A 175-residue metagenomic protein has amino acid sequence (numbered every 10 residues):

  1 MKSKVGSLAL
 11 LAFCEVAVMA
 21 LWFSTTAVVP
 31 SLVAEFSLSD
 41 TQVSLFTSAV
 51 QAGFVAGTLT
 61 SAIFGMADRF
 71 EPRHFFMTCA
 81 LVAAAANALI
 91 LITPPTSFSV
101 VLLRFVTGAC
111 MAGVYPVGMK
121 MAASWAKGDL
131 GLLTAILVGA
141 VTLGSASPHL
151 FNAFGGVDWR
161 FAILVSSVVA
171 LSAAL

Functional and structural regions predicted by a protein language model:
G6-D40, T58-S61: Extracytoplasmic
V16, A86, S97-G113: Hydrophobic core of transmembrane alpha-helices in multi-pass small-molecule transporters, especially MFS/SLC-type
F23, V50-L59, S145-A146: Residue-level signature of mid-helix packing/kink "hotspots" within the transmembrane helices of 12-pass Major
L38-T47, P72, T96, T134: Juxtamembrane helix-start elements in MFS-like secondary transporters
L45-F54, C79: Transmembrane alpha-helical segments of major facilitator superfamily
T58-F98: Conserved MFS/SLC helix-loop-helix module at the cytosolic interface between two early adjacent transmembrane helices
P95-S99, G128-D129, A135-L175: Helix-loop-helix hairpin linking two adjacent transmembrane segments in secondary transporters
L103-A140: Cytoplasmic helix-loop-helix junction between adjacent transmembrane helices in 12-TM secondary transporters
